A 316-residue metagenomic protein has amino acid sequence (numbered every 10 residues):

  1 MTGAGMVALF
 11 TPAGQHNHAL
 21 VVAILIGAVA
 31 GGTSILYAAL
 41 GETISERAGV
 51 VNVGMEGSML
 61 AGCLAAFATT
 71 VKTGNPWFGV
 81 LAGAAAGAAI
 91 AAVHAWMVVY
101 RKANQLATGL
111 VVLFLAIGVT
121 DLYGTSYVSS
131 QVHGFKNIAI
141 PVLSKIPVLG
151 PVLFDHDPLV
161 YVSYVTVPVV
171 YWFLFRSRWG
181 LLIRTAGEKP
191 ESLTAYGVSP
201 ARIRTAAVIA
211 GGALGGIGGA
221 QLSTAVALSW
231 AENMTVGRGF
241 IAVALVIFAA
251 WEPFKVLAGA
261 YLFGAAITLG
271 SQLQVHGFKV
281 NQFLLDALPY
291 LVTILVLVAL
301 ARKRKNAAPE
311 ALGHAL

Functional and structural regions predicted by a protein language model:
M1-V7, V170, E188-R202, Q272-L316: Cytosolic-side transmembrane-helix boundaries in multi-pass membrane proteins
H16-L20, L25, L174, G211-A244 (+1 more regions): Inter-helical junctions in multi-pass inner-membrane proteins, predominant in energy-converting antiporter-like
A23-T73, V80, A89-L106, I247-W251 (+1 more regions): Single transmembrane alpha-helix segments in multi-pass membrane proteins
G31, F154-W230, P253-A258: Helix-loop-helix "hairpin" substructures at the membrane interface of multi-pass membrane proteins
T43-A65, V99-V112, A227-I241, P253-A258 (+3 more regions): Short, non-helical or kinked segments that cap or interrupt transmembrane helices
G74-V119, P168, L262, I267: Alpha-helical transmembrane segments within multi-pass membrane transporters and channels
G87-A91, G239-A266, L291-L300: Hydrophobic alpha-helical transmembrane segments of polytopic membrane proteins
A116-R176, H276-L285, P309-L316: Transmembrane helix-bundle core of multi-pass membrane transporters and related energy-transducing complexes
